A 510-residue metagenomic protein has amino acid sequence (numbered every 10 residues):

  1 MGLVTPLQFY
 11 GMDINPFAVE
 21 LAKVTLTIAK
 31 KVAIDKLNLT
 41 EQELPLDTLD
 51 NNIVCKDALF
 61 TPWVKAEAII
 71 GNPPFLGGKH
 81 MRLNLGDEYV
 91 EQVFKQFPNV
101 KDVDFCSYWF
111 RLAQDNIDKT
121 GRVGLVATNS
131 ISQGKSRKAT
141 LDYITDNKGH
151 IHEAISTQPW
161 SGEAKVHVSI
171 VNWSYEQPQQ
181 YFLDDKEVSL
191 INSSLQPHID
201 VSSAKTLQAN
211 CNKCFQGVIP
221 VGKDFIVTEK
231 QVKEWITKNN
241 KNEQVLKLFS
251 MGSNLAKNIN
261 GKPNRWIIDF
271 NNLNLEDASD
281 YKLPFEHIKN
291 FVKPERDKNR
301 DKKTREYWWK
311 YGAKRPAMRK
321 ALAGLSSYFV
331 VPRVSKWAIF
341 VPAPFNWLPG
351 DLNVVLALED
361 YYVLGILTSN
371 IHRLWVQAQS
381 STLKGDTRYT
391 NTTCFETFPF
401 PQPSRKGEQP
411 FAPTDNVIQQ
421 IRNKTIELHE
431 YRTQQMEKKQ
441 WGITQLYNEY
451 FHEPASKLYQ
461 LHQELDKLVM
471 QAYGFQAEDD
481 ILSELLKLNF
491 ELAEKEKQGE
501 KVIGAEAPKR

Functional and structural regions predicted by a protein language model:
M1-G71, G77-M81, L85, R111: Class I S-adenosyl-L-methionine-dependent methyltransferase module
V4, Y181-D185, Y389, D415: Membrane-helix interfacial "entry" motifs
T5-Q8, H167, G350, C394: Exposed loop/turn and edge beta-strand positions of beta-sandwich/beta-sheet ligand-binding modules
I14-A18, C55, A68-E163, L195-R510: S-adenosyl-L-methionine
A33-L37, K95-K101, Q179-D184: Short, polar/flexible loop-turn hinges at active-site or ligand-entry regions and domain interfaces
V64, A164-H167: A short, glycine/Asx- and small/polar-enriched loop/turn that sits immediately N-terminal to a beta-strand
V166-V171, N353: Short hydrophobic/aromatic beta-strand or adjacent loop that forms the aromatic wall/cage of a ligand/substrate-binding
I170-C211: Polar, glycine-rich mid-to-C-terminal structural blocks that act as macromolecule-binding/assembly scaffolds
